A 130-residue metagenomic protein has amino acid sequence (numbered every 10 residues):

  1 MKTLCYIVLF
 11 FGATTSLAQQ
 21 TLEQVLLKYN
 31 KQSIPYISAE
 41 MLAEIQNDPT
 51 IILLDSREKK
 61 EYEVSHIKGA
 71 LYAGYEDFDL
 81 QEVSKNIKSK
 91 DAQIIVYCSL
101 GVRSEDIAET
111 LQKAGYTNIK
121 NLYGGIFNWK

Functional and structural regions predicted by a protein language model:
M1-C5: Positively charged n-region of N-terminal signal peptides that target proteins for export
Y6-I52, K59-E63: Flexible, polar/low-complexity N-terminal or interdomain linker segments that lie immediately upstream of folded
S38, G74, Y123: Short loop/edge segments at beta-strand edges and connector loops that shape dinucleotide/nucleotide cofactor-binding
I45-L53, K68-G69, A92-I94, T117-N118: Short active-site oxyanion
I52-Q81: A glycine-rich, hydrophobic loop/mini-helix early in the fold
F78-K130: Catalytic cysteine-centered active loop of the rhodanese-like fold, especially the PTP/DSP P-loop
